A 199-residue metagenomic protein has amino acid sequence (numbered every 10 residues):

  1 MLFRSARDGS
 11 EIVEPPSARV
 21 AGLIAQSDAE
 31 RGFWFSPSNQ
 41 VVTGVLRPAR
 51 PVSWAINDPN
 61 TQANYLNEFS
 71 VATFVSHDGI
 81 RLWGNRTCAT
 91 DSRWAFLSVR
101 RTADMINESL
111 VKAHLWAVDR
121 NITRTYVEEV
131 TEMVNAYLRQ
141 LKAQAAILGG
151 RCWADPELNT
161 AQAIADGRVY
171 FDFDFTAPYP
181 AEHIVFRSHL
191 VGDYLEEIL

Functional and structural regions predicted by a protein language model:
M1-K112, D155: A glycine- and small-residue-enriched flexible loop/hinge signal that marks low-structured segments
S36-V42, P51-S53, R124, Y170-D172 (+1 more regions): Generic alpha-helical propensity signal that fires on short helical segments and nearby coil/disordered stretches
D58-P59, T123, T160: Helix N-cap and loop-to-helix transition residues
Y65, A72-F74, R151, A161 (+1 more regions): Short, surface-exposed charged micro-motifs
E68, A145-I147, I164-D166: A generic structural signal for short, non-catalytic loop/turn and secondary-structure boundary residues
A95-E157: Acidic, low-complexity glycine/serine/threonine-rich segments
N159-L199: C-terminal edge-of-domain segments
